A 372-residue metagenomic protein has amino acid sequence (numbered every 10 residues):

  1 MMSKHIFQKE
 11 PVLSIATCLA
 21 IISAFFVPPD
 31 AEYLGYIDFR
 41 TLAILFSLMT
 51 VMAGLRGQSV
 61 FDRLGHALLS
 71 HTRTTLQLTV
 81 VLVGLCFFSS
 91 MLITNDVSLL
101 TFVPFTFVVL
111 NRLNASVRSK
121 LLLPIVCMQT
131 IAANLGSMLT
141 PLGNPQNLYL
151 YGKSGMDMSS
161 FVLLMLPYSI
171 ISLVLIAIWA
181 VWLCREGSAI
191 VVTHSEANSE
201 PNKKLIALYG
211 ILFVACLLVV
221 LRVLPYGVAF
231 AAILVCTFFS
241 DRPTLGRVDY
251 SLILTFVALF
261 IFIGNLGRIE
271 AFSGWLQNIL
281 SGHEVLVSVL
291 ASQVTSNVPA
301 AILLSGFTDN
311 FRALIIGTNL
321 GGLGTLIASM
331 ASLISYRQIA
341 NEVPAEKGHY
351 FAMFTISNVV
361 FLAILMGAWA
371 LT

Functional and structural regions predicted by a protein language model:
S3-K9, D30-T41, M156-Y168, N198-N202 (+5 more regions): Interfacial loop-to-helix junctions that mark the boundaries of transmembrane helices in multi-pass membrane
K9-S14, F39-R40, H66-V80, L121-I131 (+3 more regions): Cytoplasmic-side transmembrane-helix entry/capping segments in multi-pass membrane proteins
Y36, Q58, D62-G65, I211-D309: Transmembrane helical segments that form the transport core of multi-pass membrane transport proteins
F39-T41, S70-V83, L113-I125, K203-A207 (+2 more regions): Membrane-interfacial loop-to-helix junctions in multi-pass transporters
F88-M138, I302-I315, P344-H349, W369: Hydrophobic transmembrane alpha-helices that form the pore/transport pathway of multi-pass ion and small-solute
V117-C184, I190-S195, Y336-L365: Membrane-core helix-loop-helix motifs of multi-pass transport proteins
V162-L173, L286-T372: C-terminal transmembrane helix pair
V174-L234: Long, contiguous bundles of hydrophobic transmembrane helices that form the permeation core of multi-pass
